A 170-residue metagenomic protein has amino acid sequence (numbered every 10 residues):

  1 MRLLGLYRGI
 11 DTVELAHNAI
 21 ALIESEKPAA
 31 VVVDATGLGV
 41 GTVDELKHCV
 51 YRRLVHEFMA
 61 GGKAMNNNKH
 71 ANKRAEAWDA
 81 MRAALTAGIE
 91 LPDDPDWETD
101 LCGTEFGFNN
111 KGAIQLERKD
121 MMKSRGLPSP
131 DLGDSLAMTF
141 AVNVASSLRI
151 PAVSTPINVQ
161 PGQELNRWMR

Functional and structural regions predicted by a protein language model:
M1-A113, I157-R170: Mg2+-dependent endonuclease catalytic cores in nucleic-acid-processing enzymes, primarily RNase H-like
D93-P156: Charge-patterned, long linear interaction tracts outside catalytic cores
